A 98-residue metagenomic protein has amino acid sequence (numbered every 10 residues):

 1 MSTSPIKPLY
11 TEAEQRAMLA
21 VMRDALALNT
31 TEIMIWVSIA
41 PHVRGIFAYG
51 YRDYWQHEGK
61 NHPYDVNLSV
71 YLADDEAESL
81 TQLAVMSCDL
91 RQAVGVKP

Functional and structural regions predicted by a protein language model:
S2-F47, Y54-P98: Negatively charged, low-complexity tracts enriched in Asp/Glu with abundant Ser/Thr
